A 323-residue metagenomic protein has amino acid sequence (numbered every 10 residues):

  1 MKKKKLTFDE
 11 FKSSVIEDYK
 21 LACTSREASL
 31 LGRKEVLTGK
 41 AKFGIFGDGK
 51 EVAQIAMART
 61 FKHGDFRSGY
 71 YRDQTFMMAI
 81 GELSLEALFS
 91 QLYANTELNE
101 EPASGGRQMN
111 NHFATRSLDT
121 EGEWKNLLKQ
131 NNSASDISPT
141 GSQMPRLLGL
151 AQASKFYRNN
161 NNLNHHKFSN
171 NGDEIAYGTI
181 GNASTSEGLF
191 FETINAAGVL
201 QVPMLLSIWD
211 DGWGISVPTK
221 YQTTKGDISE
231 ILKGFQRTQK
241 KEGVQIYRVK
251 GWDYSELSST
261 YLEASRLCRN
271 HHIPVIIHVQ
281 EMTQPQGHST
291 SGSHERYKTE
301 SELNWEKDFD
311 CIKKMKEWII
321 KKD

Functional and structural regions predicted by a protein language model:
M1-K42, H63, Y71, W318-K321: Cofactor-/ligand-binding subdomain signature composed of acidic, glycine-rich, tryptophan-containing flexible loops
K34, K40-V202, S207, P218-F235 (+1 more regions): Cofactor-binding active-site loop characterized by glycine-rich and histidine/acidic residues
Q74, D211-W213, D253, V279-Q286: Glycine-rich beta-alpha junction loops
K155-R158, S169-G172, K225-E263, K307-D323: Conserved thiamine diphosphate
S207-I208, Y247-K250, I276-Q280: Short, conserved beta-strand edge motifs with alternating hydrophobic and charged residues
D211-T219, E242-K250, E295-N304: Short beta-alpha connecting loops at secondary-structure transitions that line or flank enzyme active sites
Y221-Q239, T283-T299: Flexible glycine/proline-rich, aromatic-decorated loop/lid segments
R266-D323: Glycine/aspartate-rich loop-and-adjacent alpha/beta segment that forms the canonical ThDP
